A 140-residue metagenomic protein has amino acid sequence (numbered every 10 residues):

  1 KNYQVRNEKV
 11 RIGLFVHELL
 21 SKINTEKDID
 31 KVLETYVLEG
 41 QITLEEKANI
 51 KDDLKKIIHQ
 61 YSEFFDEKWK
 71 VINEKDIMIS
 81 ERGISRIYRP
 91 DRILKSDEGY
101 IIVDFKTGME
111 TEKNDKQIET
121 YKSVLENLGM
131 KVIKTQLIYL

Functional and structural regions predicted by a protein language model:
K1-P90, L94-S96, D115: Nuclease catalytic cores
G83-L140: Mg2+/Mn2+-dependent nuclease catalytic core
